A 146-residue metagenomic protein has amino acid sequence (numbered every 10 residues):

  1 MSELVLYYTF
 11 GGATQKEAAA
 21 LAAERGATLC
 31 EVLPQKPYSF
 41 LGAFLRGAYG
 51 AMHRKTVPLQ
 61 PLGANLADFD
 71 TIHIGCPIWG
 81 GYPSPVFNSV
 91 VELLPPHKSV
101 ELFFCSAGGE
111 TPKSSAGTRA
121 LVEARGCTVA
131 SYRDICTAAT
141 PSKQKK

Functional and structural regions predicted by a protein language model:
M1-T71, G81-P85, E123-A130, P141-S142: N-terminal beta1-alpha1-beta2 submodule of the flavodoxin-like/Rossmannoid cofactor-binding fold
K16, P85-S89, K113-G117: Generic recognition of short, well-ordered alpha-helical segments
A22-A23, S89-E92, T118-A120: Glycine-rich, phosphate-binding/catalytic loops in enzymes
L66, V91-S99, R125: Short, conserved loop/helix-junction motifs that constitute active-site signature segments in enzyme catalytic cores
C76-P77: Glycine-rich, N-terminal phosphate-binding loop of Rossmann-like dinucleotide-binding domains
E101-A139: Short, glycine-/small-residue-rich phosphate/pyrophosphate-handling segment
K146: Catalytic active-site module of serine/aspartate enzymes centered on a nucleophile-bearing elbow/loop
